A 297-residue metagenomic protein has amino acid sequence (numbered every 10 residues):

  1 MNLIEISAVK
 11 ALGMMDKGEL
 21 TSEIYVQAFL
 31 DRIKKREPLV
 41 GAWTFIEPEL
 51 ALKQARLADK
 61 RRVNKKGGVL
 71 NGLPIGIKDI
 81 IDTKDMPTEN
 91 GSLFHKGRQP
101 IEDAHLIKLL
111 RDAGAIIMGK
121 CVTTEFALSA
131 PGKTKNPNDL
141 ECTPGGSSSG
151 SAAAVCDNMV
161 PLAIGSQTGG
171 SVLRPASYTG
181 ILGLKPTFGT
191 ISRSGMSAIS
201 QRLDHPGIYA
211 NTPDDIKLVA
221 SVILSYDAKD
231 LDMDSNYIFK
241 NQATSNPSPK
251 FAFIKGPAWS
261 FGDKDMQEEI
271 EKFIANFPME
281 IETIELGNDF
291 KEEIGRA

Functional and structural regions predicted by a protein language model:
M1-L52: An N-terminal boundary/leader segment
S22-Q27, R56, G262-G287: Acyltransferase
F29, A51, I216, F251 (+1 more regions): Residue-level signal for inorganic ion chemistry
A58-P74, D215, A243-A252: Immediate post-signal peptide segment of exported/extracytoplasmic ligand-binding proteins
V69-L106: Enzymes and membrane/adaptor proteins characterized by extended Gly/Ser/Thr/Asp/Glu-rich, aromatic-dotted
E102-I223: Short glycine/serine-rich loop segments
K185-E268: A short helix-breaking turn/cap at a secondary-structure junction
A297: Conserved small/polar residues in nucleotide/adenosyl-binding loops
